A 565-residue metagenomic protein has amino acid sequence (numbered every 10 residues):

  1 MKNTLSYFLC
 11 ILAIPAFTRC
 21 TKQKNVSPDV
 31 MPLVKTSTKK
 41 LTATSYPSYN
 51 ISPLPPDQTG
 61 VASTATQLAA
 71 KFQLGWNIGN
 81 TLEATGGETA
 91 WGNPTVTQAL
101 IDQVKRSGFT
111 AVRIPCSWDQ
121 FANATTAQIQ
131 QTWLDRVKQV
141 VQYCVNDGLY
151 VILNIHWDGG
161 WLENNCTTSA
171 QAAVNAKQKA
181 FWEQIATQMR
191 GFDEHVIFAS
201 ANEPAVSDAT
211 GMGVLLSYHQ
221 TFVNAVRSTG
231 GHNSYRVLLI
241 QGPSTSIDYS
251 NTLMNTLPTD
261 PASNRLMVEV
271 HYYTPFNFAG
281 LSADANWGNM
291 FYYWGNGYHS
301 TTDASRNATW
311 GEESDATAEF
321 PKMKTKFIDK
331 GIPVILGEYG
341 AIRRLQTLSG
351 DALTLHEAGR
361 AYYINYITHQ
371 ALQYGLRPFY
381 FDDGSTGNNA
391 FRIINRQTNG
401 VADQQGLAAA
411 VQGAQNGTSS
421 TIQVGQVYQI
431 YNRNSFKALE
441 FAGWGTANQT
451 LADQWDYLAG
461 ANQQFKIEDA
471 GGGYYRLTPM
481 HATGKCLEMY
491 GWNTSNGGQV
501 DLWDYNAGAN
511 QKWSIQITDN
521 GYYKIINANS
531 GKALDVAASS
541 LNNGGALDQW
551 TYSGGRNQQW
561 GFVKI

Functional and structural regions predicted by a protein language model:
K2-C10: Sec-dependent signal peptide recognition, specifically the positively charged N-region followed immediately by
N3, A16-S48: Bacterial Sec-dependent N-terminal signal peptides
Y46-V237, G242-T252, G387, Q397-A402 (+1 more regions): Active-site mouth of glycoside hydrolases
P56, S419-T446, Q464-S495, K512-L541 (+1 more regions): Extracellular glycan-recognition/adhesion modules and their associated mucin-like linkers
G92, A283-M290, S349-R360: Short, surface-exposed loop/helix-turn segments at secondary-structure junctions that function as lids/hinges flanking
V145, I328, T368, L372: Anion (oxyanion) recognition and catalysis
A176-E312, P321-A341, Q373-Y374: Active-site region of glycoside hydrolase catalytic domains
Q346-G425: Aromatic-rich peripheral "rim/lid" segments of glycoside hydrolase catalytic domains that contact and position glycan
